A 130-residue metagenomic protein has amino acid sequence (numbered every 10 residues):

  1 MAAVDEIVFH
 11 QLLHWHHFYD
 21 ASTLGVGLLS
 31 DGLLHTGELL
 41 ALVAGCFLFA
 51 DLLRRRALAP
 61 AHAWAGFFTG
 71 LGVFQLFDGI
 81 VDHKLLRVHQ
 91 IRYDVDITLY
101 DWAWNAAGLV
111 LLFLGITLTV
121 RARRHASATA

Functional and structural regions predicted by a protein language model:
M1-A2, G70-D78: Alpha-helical transmembrane segments of multi-pass membrane proteins
A2-T36: "…centered on the first transmembrane helix and the immediately adjacent amphipathic helix/loop
I7-Y19, G79-L99: Interfacial helix-loop-helix junctions of multi-pass membrane proteins
Q11-H17, A44-L52: Membrane-helix exit/interface motif
S22, G66-T69, R92: Residue-level detector of alpha-helix boundary/anchor positions
G25-F47, D96-T119: Membrane-interface loop-to-helix entry segments
D51-R55, L118-A130: Membrane-interface capping segments at transmembrane-helix boundaries
R56-V73: Interfacial segments of alpha-helical transmembrane regions
